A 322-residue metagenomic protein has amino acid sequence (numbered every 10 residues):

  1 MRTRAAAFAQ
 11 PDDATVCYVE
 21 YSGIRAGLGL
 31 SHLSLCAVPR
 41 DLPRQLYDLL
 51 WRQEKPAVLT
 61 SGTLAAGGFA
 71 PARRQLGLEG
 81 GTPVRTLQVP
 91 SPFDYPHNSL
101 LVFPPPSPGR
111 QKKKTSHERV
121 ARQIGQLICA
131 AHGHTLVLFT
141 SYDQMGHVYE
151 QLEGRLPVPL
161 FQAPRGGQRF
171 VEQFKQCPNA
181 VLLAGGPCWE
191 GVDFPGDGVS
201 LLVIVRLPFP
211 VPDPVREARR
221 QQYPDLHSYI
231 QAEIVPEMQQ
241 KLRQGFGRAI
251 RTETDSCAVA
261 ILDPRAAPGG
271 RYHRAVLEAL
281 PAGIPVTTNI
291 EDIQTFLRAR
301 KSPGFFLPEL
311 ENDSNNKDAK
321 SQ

Functional and structural regions predicted by a protein language model:
M1-L310: ASCE RecA-like P-loop NTPase motor cores that couple ATP hydrolysis to mechanical translocation on nucleic acids
E309, K317-Q322: Short, low-complexity, charge-dense intrinsically disordered segments
